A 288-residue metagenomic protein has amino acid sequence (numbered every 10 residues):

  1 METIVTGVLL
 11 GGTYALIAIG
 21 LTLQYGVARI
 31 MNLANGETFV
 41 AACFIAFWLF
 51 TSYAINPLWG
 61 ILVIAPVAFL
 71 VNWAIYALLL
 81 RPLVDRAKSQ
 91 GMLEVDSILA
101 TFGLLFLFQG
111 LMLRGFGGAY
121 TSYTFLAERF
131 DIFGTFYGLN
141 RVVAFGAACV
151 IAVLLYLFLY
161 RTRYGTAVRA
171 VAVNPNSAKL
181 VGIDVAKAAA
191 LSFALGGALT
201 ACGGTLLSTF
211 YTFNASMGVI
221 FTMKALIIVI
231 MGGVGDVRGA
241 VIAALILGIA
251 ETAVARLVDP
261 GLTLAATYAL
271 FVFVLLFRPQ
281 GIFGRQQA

Functional and structural regions predicted by a protein language model:
M1-I17, I45, N56-G60, A87-D96 (+4 more regions): Membrane-interfacial amphipathic/re-entrant helices at transmembrane-helix boundaries
M1-T51, L78, V84-Q90, G233-V234: Single transmembrane alpha-helix segments in multi-pass membrane proteins
M1-T6, L10, L159-R163, S192-V229 (+1 more regions): Inter-helical junctions in multi-pass inner-membrane proteins, predominant in energy-converting antiporter-like
W48, V84-M112, G218-I230, P260-L275: Pore- or pathway-lining transmembrane helices of multi-pass membrane proteins that form conduits for solutes/ions
A54-L104, I242-L247, E251, R278-P279: Alpha-helical transmembrane segments within multi-pass membrane transporters and channels
L83, M92-R161, A188, A253 (+3 more regions): Transmembrane helix-bundle core of multi-pass membrane transporters and related energy-transducing complexes
F136-N214, V237-A243: Helix-loop-helix "hairpin" substructures at the membrane interface of multi-pass membrane proteins
K179-L180, D184-K187, V258-A288: Cytosolic-side transmembrane-helix boundaries in multi-pass membrane proteins
